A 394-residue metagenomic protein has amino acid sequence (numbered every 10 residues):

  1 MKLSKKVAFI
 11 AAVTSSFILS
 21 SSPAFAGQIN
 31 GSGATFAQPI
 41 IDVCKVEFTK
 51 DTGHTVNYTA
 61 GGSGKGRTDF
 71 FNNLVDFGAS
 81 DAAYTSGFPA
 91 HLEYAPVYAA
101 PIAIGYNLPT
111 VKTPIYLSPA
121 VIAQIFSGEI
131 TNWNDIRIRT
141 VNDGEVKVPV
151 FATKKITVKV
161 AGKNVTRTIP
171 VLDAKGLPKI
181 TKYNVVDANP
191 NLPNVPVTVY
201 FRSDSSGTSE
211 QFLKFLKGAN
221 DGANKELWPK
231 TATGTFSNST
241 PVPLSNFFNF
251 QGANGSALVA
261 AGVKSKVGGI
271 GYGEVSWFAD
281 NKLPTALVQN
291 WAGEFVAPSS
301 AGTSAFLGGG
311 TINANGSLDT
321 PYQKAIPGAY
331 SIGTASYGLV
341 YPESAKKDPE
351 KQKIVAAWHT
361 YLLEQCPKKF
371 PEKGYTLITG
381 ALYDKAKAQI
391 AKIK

Functional and structural regions predicted by a protein language model:
M1-I10: Bacterial N-terminal signal peptides that target proteins for export
A11-T14, A24: Cleavable N-terminal signal peptides
I18-A26: Sec/Tat signal peptide C-region and signal peptidase I cleavage site
F25-K394: Flexible loop/hinge segments at secondary-structure junctions
